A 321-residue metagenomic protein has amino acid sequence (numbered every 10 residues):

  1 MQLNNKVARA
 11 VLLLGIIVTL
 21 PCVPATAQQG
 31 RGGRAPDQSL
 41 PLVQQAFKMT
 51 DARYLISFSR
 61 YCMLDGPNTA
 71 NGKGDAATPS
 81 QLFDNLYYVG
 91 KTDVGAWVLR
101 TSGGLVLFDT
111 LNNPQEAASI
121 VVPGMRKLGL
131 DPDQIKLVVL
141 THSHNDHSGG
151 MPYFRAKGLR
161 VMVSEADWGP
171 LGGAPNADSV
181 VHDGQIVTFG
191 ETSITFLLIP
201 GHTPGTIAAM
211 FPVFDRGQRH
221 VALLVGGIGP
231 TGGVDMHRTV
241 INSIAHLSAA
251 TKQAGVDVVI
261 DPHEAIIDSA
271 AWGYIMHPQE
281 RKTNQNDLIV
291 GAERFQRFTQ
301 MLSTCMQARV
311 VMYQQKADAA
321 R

Functional and structural regions predicted by a protein language model:
Q2-L12: Bacterial N-terminal signal peptides that target proteins for export
V11-C22: Bacterial N-terminal signal peptides
V23-A27: Sec/Tat signal peptide C-region and signal peptidase I cleavage site
Q28-G104, P114, K316, R321: Zn-dependent metallo-beta-lactamase
G32-L42, K48-M49, Q115-I186, Q279 (+3 more regions): Active-site HxH/HxHxD metal-binding segment of metal-dependent hydrolases
G72-L128, A208-P230: Conserved beta-strand hairpin/beta-sheet module of binuclear metal-dependent hydrolase folds, prominently
N85, L99, D109, H142 (+4 more regions): Divalent metal-coordination and catalytic microenvironments
L105, N112-P114, A177, I186-T188 (+1 more regions): Metallo-beta-lactamase
